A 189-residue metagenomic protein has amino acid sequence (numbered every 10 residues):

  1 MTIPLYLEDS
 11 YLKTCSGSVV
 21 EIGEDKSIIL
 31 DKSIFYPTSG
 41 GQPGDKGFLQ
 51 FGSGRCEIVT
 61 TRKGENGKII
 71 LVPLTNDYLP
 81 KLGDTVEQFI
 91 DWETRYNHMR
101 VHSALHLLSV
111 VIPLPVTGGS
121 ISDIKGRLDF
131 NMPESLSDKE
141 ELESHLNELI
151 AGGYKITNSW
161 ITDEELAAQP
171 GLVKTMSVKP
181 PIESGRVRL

Functional and structural regions predicted by a protein language model:
M1-L189: Active-/binding-site microenvironments in catalytic and ligand-binding cores
